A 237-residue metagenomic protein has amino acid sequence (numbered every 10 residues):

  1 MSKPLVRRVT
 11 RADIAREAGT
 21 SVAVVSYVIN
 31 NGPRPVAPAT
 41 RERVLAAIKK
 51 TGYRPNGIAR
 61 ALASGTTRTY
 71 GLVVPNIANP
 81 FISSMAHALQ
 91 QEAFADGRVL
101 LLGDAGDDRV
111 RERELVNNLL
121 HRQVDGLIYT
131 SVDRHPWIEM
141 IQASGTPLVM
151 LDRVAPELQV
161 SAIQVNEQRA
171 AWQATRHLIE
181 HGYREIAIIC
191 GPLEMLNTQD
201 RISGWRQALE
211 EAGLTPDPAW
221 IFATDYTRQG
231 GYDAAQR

Functional and structural regions predicted by a protein language model:
M1-T66: N-terminal helix-turn-helix DNA-binding module of bacterial transcription factors
M1-V6, G65-R176, E180, E194 (+2 more regions): Alpha-helical recognition/docking segments in bacterial nutrient-uptake and carbohydrate-utilization systems
D13, G19, G52, T66 (+4 more regions): Conserved functional loop/turn residues at catalytic and ligand-binding sites
S21, Q123-V124, Q159, G182-E185 (+1 more regions): Short loop/turn motifs at secondary-structure junctions
A47, A88-E92, M140, S144 (+2 more regions): Alpha-helical structural signal in soluble globular domains
R54, R184, T215-D217, R237: Conserved H-loop
A93-D104, R206-Q229: Short beta-strand elements in bilobed, periplasmic/extracellular small-molecule ligand-binding domains
A174-A212, A219: An alpha-beta-alpha
